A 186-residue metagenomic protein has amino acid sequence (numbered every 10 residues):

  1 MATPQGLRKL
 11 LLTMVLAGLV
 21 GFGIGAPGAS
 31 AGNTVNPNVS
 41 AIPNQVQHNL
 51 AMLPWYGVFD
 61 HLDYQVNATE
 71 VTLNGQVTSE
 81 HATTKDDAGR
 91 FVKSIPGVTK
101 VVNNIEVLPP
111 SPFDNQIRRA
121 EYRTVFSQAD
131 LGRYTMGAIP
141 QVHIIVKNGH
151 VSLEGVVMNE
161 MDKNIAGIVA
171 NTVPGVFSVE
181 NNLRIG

Functional and structural regions predicted by a protein language model:
A2-G186: N-terminal targeting leaders
